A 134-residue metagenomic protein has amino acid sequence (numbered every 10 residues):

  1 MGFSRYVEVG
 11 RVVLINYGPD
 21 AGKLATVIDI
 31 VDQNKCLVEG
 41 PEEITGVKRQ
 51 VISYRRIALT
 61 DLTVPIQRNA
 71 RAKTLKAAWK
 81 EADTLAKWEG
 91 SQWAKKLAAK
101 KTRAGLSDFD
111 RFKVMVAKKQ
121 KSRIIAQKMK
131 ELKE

Functional and structural regions predicted by a protein language model:
G2-V9, N16, I28-E134: Ferredoxin-like alpha/beta domains used as RNA- or RNAP-binding modules
N16-L24: Short coil-to-beta-strand transition motifs
